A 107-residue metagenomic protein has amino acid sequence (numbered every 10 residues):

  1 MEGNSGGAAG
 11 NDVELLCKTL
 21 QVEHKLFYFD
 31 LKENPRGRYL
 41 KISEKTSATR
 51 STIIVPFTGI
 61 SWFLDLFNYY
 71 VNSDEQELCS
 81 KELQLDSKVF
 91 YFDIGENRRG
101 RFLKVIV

Functional and structural regions predicted by a protein language model:
M1-V107: Positively charged, low-complexity terminal tracts and the immediately adjacent first secondary-structure elements
